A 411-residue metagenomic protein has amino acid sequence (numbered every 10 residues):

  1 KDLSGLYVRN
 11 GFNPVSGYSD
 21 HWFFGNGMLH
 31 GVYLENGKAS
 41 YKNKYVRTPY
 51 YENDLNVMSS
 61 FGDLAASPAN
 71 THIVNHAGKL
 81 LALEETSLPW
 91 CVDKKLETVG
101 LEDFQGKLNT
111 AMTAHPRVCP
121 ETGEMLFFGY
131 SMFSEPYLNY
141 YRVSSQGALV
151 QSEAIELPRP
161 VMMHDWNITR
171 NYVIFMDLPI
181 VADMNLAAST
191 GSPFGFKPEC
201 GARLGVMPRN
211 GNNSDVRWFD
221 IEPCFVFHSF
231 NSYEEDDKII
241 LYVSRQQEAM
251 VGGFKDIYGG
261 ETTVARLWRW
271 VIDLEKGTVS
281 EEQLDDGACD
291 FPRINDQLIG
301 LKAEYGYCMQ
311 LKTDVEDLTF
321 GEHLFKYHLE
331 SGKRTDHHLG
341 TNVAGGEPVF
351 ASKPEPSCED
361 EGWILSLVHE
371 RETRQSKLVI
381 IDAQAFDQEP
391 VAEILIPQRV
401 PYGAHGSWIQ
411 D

Functional and structural regions predicted by a protein language model:
K1-D411: Beta-propeller domains
